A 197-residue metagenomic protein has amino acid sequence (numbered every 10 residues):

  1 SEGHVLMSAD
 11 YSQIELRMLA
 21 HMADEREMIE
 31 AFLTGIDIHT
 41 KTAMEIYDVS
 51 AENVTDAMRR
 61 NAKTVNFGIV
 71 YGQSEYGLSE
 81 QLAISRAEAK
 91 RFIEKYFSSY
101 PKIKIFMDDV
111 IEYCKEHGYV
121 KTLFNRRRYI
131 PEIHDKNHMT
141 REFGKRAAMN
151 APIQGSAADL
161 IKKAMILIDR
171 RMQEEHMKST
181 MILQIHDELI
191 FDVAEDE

Functional and structural regions predicted by a protein language model:
S1-E197: Conserved catalytic core of nucleotide polymerization and phosphodiester-bond processing enzymes
